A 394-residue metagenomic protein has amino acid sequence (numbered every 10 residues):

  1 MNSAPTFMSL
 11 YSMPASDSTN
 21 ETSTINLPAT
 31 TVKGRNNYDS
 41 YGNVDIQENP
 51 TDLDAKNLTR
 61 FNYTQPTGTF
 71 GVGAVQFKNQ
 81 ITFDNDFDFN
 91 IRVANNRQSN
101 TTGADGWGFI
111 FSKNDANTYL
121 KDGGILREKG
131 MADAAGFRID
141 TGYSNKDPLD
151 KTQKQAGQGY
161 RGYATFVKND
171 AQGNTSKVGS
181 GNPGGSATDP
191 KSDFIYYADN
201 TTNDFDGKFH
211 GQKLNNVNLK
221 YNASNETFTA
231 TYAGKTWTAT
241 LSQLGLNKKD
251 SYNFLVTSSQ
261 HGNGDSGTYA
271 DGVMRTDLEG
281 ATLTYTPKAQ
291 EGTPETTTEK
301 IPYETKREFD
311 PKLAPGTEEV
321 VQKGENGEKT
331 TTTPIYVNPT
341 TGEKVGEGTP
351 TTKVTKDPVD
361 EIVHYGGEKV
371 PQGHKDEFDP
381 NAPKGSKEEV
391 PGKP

Functional and structural regions predicted by a protein language model:
A4-K288: Polar, low-complexity loop segments and adjacent catalytic/binding residues used for recognizing and processing sugar
A289-P394: Extracellular modular ligand-binding repeats in secreted and cell-surface proteins
